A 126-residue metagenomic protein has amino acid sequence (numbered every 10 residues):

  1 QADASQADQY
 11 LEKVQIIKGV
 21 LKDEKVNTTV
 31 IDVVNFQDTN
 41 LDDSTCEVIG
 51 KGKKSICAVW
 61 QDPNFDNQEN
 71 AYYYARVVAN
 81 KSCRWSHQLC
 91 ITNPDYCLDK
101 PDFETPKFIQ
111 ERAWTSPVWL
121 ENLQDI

Functional and structural regions predicted by a protein language model:
Q1-I126: C-terminal functional module detector
